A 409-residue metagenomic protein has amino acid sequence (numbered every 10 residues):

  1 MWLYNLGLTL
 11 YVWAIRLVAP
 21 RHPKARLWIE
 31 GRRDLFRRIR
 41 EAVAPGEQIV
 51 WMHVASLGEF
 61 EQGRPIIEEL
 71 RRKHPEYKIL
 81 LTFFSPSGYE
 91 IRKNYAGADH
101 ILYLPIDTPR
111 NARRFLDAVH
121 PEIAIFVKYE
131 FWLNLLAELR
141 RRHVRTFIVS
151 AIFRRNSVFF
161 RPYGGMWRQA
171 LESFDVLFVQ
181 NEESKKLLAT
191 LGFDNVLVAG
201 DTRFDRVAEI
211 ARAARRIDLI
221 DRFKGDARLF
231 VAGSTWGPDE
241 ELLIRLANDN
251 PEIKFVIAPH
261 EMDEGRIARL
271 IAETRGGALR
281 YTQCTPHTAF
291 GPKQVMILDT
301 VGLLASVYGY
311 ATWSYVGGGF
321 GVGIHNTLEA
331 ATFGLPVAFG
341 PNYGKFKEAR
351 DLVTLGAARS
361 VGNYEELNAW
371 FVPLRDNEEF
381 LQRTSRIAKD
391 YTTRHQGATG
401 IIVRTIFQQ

Functional and structural regions predicted by a protein language model:
L3-G7, Y11-V18, H22: Membrane-interacting alpha-helical segments
R16, R21-A213, V231, T235-G237 (+2 more regions): Active-site and donor-binding regions of nucleotide-sugar-utilizing enzymes
E69-L70, P75, T82, Y89 (+1 more regions): Donor-nucleotide binding loops and adjacent catalytic segments primarily of GT-B fold Leloir glycosyltransferases
N111-A118, P286-K293, G302-T312, T332: Short acidic alpha-helix that forms the nucleotide-activated donor recognition element in Leloir-type transferases
V144-T146, A278, V337: Hydrophobic beta-strand scaffold residues
F174, T190, L304, Y308-D390 (+1 more regions): Catalytic binding pocket for nucleotide-activated donors in carbohydrate/polymer assembly enzymes
H395-Q409: C-terminal alpha-helical cap of glycosyltransferases
